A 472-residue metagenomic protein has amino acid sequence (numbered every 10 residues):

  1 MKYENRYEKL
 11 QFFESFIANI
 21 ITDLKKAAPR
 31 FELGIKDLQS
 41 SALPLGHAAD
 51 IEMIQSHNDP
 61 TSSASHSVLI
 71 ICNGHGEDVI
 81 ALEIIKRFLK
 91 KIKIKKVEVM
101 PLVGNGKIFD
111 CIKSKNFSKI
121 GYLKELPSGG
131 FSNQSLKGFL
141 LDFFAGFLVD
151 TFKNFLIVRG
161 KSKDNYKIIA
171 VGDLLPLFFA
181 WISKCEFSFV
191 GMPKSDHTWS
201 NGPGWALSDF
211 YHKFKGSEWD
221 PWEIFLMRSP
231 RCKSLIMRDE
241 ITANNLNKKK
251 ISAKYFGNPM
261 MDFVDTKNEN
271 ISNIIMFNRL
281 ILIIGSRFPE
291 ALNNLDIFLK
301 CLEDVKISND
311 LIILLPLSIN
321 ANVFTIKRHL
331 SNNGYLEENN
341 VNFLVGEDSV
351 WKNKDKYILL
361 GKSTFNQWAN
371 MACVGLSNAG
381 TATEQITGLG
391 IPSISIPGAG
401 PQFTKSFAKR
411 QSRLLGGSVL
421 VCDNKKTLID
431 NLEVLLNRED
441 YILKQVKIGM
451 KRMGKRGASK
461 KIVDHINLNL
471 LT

Functional and structural regions predicted by a protein language model:
K2-K25, P29, G34-L38, D50-T472: Nucleotide-activated sugar donor-binding and catalytic core shared by glycosyltransferases and related lipid-linked
H47: Histidine-centered active-site/metal-ligand motif
